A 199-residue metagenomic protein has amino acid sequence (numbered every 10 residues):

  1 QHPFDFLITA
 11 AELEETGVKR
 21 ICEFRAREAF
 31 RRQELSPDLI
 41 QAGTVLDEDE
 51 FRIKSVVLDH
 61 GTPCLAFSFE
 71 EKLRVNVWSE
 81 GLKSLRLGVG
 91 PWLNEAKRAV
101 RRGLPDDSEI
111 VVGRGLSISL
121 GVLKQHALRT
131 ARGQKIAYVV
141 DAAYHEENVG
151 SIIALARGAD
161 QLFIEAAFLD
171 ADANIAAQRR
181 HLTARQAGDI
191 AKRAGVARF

Functional and structural regions predicted by a protein language model:
Q1-R25: Active-site HxH/HxHxD metal-binding segment of metal-dependent hydrolases
H2-F6, F67, Y138, F168: Aromatic side chains
D5-L7, E50, V196: A generic structural signal for alpha->beta connector loops
A11-E15, R129, E146-F199: Binuclear metal-ion centers of metallo-dependent hydrolases, dominated by the metallo-beta-lactamase
K19-V149, A154, Q161: Active-site-proximal loop/helix segment associated with metal-binding centers of metalloenzymes
